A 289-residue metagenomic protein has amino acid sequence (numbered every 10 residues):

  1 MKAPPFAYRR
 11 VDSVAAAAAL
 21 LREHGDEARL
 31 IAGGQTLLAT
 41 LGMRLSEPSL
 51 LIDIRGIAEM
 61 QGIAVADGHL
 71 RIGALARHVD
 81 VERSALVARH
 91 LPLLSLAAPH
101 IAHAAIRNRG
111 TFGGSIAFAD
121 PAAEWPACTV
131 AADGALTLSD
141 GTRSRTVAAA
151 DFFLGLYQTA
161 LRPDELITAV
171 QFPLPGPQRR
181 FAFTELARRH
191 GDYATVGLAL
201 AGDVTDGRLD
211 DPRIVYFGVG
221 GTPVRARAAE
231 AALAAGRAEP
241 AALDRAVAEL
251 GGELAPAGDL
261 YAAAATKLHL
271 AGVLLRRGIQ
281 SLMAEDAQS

Functional and structural regions predicted by a protein language model:
M1-S289: C-terminal structural segment of proteins
